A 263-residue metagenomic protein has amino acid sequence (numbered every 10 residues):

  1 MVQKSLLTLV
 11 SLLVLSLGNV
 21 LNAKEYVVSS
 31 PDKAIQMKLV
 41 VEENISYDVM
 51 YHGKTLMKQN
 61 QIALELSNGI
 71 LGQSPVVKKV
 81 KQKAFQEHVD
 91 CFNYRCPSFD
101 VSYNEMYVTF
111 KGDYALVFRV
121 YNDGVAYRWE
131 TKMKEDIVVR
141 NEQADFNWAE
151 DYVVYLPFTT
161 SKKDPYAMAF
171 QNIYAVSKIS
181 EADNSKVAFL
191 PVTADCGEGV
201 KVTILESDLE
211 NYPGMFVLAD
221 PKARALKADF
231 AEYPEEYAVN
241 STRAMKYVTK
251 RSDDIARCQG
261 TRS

Functional and structural regions predicted by a protein language model:
M1-L9: Bacterial N-terminal signal peptides that target proteins for export
T8-S16: Bacterial N-terminal signal peptides
L21-E25: Boundary at the C-terminal end of the N-terminal hydrophobic targeting segment
Y26-S263: N-terminal accessory beta-strand-rich subdomains and adjacent acidic, glycine-rich linkers that precede catalytic cores
